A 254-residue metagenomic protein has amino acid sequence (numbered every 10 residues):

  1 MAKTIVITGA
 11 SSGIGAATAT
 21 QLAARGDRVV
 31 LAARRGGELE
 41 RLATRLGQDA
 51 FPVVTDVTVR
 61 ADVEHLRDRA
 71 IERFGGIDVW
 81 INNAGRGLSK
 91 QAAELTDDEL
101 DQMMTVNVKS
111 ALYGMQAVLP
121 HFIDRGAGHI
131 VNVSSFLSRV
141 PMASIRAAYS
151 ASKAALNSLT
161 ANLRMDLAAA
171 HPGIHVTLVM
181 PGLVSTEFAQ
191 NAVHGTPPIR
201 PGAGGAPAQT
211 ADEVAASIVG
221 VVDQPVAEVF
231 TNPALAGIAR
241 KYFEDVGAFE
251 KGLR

Functional and structural regions predicted by a protein language model:
S11-S12: Conserved glycine-rich cofactor-binding loop
R25-L42: Conserved glycine-rich Rossmann-like NAD(P)H-binding loop of the short-chain dehydrogenase/reductase
T55-H65, D97: The beta1-alpha1 cofactor-binding region of Rossmann-like NAD(H)/NADP(H)-dependent oxidoreductases
Q91-A92, E99-Q102: Substrate-binding pocket helix/loop in short-chain dehydrogenase/reductase
M115, S152: Active-site helix of classical SDR
S135: Residue(s) in the substrate-gating loop at a strand-loop-helix junction that position the organic substrate next
M165-P233: SDR active-site lid
